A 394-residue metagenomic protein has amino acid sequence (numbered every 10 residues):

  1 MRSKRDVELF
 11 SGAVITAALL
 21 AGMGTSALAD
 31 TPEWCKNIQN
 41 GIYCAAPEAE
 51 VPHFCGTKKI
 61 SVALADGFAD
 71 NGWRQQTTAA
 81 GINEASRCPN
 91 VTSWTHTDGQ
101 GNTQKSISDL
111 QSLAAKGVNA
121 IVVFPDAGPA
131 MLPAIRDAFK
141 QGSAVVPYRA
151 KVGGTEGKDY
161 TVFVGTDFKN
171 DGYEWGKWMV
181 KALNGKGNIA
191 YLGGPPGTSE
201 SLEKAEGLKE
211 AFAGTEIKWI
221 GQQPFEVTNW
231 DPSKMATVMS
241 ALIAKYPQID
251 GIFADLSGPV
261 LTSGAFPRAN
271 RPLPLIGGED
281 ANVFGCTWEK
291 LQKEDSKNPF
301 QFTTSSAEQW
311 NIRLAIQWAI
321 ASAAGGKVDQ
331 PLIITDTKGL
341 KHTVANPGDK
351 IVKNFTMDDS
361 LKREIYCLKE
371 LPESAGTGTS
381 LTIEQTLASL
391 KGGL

Functional and structural regions predicted by a protein language model:
R2-A13: Bacterial N-terminal signal peptides that target proteins for export
R2-S3, L28-L394: A residue-level marker of the well-folded mature domains of exported/periplasmic proteins
G12-A13, G22-S26, L390-G393: Low-complexity, intrinsically disordered/propeptide-like segments
V14-I15, P259: Long alpha-helical scaffolds
A18-A27, A281: C-terminal segment of classical bacterial N-terminal signal peptides
